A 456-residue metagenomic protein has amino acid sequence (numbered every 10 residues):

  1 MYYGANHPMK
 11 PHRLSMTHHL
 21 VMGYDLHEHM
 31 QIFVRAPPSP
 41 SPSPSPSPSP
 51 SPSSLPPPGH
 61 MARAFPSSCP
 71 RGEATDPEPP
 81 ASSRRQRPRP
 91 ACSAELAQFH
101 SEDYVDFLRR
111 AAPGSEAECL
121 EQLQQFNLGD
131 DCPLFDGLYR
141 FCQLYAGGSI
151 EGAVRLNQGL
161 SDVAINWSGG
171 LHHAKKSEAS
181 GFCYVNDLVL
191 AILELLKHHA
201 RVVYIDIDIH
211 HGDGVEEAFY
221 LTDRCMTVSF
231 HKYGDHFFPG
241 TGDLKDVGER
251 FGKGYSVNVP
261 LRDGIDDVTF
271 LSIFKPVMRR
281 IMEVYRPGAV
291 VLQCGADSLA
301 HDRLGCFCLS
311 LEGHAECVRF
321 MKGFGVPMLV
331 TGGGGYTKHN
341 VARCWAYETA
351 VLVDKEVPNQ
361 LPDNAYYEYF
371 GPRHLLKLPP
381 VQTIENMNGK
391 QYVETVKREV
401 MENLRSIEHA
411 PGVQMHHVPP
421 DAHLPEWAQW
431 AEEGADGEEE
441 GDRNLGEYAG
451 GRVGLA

Functional and structural regions predicted by a protein language model:
M1-S39, A74-Q98: N-terminal low-complexity, Ser/Thr- and acidic-residue-enriched intrinsically disordered segments
S39-P40, P58-M61, F65-S82, D106-A456: A general "terminal functional-core" signal
S39-S53, S67: Ser/Thr/Pro-rich low-complexity tandem-repeat tracts
F99-H100, A289: C-terminal folded domains that constitute the principal catalytic or ligand-binding module of multi-domain proteins
